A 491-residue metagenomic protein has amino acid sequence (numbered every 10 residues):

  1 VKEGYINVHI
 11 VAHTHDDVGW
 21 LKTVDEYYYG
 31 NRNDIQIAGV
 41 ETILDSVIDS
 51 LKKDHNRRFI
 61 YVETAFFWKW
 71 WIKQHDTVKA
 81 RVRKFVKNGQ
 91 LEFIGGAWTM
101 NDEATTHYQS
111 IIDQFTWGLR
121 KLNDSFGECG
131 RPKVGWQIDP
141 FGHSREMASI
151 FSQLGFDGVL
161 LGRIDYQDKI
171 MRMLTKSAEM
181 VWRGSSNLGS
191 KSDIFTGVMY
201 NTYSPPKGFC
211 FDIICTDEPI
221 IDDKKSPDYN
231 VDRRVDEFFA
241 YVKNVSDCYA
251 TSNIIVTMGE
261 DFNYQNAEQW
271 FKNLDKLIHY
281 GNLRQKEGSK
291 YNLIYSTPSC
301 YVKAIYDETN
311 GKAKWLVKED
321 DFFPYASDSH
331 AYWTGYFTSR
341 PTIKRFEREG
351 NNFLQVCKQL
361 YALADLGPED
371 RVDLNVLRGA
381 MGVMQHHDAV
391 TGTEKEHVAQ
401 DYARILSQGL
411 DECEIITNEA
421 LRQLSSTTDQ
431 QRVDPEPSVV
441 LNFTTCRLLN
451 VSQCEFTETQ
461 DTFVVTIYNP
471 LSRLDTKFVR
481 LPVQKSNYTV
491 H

Functional and structural regions predicted by a protein language model:
V1-T466, K477, Q484-S486: Catalytic-domain carbohydrate-binding cleft regions of carbohydrate-active enzymes
L471-V479: Short acidic/proline- and small/hydrophobic-mixed sequence motifs that coincide with surface turns and coil-to-beta
Y488-H491: Change to "...patches in solvent-exposed regions of secreted, membrane-anchored, or virion-exposed structural
